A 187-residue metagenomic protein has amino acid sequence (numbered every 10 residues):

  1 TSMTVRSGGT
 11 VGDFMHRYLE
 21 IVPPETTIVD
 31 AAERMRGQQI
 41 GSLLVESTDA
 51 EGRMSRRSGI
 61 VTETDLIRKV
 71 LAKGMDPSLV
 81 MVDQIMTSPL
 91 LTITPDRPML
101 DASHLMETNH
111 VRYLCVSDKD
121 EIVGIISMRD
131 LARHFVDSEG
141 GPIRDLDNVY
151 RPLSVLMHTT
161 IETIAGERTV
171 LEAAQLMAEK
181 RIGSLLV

Functional and structural regions predicted by a protein language model:
T1-R17, R57-T92, P98-E107, S127-T160 (+1 more regions): Tandem CBS (Bateman) regulatory domains
S7-G8, I40, E51, K73 (+1 more regions): Feature targets compositionally biased, intrinsically disordered low-complexity regions with long contiguous runs
V22-I40, V45-S47, I93-H110, S117 (+1 more regions): The conserved cystathionine-beta-synthase
V29, D49, R53, Q84-I85 (+3 more regions): Residue-level signal for alpha-helical context at structural boundaries
M35-Q38, L43-D65, M106, L114-R129 (+2 more regions): A glycine-centered beta-loop-beta connector
D49-A50, A72, T87-P89, Y113-L114 (+3 more regions): Short, surface-exposed, polar/charged, turn-prone segments marking secondary-structure boundaries
